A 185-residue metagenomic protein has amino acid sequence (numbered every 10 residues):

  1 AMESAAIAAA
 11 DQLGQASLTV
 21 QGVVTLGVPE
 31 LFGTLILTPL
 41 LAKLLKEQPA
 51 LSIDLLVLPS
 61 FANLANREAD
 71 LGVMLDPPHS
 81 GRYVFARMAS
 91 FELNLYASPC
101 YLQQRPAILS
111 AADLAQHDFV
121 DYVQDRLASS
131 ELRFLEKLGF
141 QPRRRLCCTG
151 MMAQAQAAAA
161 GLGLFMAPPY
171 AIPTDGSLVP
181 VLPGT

Functional and structural regions predicted by a protein language model:
A1-Q15: Alpha-helical "hinge/linker" immediately C-terminal to small N-terminal DNA-binding modules
A5, I36, N94: Charged catalytic carboxylate motif
Q21-G81: Central regulatory/effector-binding core of bacterial HTH transcription factors
N66, P78-T185: C-terminal regulatory
